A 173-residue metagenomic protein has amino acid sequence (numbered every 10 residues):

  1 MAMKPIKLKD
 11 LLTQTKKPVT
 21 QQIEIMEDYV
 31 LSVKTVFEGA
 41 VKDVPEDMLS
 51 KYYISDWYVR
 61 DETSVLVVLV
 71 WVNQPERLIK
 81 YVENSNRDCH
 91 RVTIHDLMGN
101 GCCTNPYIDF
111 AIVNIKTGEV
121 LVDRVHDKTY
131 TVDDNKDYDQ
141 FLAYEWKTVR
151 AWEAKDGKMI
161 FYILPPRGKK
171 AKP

Functional and structural regions predicted by a protein language model:
K4-K7, A40, T93, T148: Short, structural beta-strand-to-alpha-helix junction motif
L8, P75, H90-I94: Short amphipathic alpha-helical segments that mediate assembly, nucleic-acid/protein binding, or membrane association
L12-T15, V44: Alpha-helix C-terminal capping segments
Q22-I79, S85-C89, G99-F161, R167: Acidic, low-complexity, intrinsically disordered interaction modules
K170-P173: Short acidic DE-rich linear segments
